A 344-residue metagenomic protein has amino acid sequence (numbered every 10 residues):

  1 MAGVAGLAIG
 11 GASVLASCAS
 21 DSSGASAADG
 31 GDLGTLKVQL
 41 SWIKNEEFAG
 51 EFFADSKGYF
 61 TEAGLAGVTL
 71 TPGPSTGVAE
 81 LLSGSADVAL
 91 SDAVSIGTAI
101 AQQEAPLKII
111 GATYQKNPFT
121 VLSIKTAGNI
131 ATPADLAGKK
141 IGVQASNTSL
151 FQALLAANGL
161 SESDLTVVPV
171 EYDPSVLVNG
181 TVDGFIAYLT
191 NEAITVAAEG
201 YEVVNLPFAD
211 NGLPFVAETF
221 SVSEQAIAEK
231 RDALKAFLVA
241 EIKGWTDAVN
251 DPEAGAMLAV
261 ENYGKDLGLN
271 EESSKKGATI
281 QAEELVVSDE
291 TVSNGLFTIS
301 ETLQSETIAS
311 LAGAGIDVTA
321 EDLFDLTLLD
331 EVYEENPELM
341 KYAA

Functional and structural regions predicted by a protein language model:
M1-S17: N-terminal export signals
G6, A27-P169, S175-N179, D183-A187 (+1 more regions): Short, glycine-/small- and polar/acidic-enriched structural segments that line small-molecule recognition paths
V14-G30: Bacterial lipoprotein signal-peptidase II cleavage site
Y59-G64, T132, D210-L213, A228 (+1 more regions): Short, solvent-exposed loop/beta-turn-alpha elements that line the ligand-binding surface or hinge of extracytoplasmic
T120-I130, V216-D232: A bilobed periplasmic-binding-protein/Venus flytrap-type ligand-binding module shared by bacterial periplasmic
A193, A197-V216: Extracytoplasmic/periplasmic substrate-binding proteins
K230-A314: Secondary-structure end/capping motifs
T302-A344: Conserved C-terminal helix/tail region of periplasmic/extracytoplasmic solute-binding proteins
